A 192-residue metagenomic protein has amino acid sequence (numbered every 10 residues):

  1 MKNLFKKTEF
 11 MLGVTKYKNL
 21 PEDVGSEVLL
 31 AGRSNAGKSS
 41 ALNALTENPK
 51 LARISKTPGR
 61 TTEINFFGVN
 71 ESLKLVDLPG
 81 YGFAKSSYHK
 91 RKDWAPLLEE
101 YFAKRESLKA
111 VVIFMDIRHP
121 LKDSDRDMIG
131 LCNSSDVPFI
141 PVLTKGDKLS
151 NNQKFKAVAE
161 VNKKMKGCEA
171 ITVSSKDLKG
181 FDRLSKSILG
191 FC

Functional and structural regions predicted by a protein language model:
M1-K85: Conserved G1/Walker A P-loop phosphate-binding module
F5-Y17, K148-C192: Canonical P-loop GTPase G-domain recognition
L20, P58-N65, P79-K109, I117-G130: Switch II of P-loop NTPase G domains
V24, K50, E63, K74 (+9 more regions): Helical mechanochemical/support elements of P-loop NTPase systems and associated helical scaffolds
L45-P49, F102, M165, I188: Hydrophobic aliphatic residues
R60, L73, G80-F83, R118-P120 (+2 more regions): Conserved nucleotide-binding/hydrolysis micro-motifs of P-loop NTPases
F67, T144, L184: Residue-level signal for inorganic ion chemistry
E99-C168: Conserved C-terminal guanine-recognition region of P-loop GTPase G domains, centered on the G4
